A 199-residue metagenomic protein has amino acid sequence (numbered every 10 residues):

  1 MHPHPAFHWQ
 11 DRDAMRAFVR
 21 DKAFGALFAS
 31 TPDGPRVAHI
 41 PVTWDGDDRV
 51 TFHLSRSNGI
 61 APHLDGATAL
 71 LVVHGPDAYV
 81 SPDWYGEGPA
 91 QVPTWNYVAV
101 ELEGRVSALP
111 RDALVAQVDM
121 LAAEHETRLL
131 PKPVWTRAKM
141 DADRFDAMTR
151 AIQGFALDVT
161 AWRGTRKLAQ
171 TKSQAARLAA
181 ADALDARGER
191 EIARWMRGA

Functional and structural regions predicted by a protein language model:
H2-A26: Short, basic/aromatic recognition patches
R16, Q91, R144-A147: A generic local secondary-structure boundary/capping motif
D21-R56, L71: Short beta-strand segments
A23, A38, D48-V50, D65-A69 (+2 more regions): A generic structural signal for short beta-strands and their flanking turns/coil linkers
A29, L54, V73-G75, V159-A161 (+1 more regions): Pocket-edge structural micro-motifs
R56-D119: Short, structured beta-strand-loop surface elements
S107-A199: C-terminal edge-of-domain segments
